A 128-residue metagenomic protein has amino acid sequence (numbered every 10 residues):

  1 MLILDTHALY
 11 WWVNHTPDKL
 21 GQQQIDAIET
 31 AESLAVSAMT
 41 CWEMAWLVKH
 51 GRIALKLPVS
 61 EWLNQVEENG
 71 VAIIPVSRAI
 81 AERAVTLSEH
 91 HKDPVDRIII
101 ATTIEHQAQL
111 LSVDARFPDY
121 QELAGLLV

Functional and structural regions predicted by a protein language model:
M1-V36, H50-N64, N69, A115 (+2 more regions): Short, well-structured N-terminal submotif of metal-dependent ribonuclease cores
M39: A short, conserved beta-to-alpha structural element at the edge of catalytic cores that scaffolds binding
M44: Phosphate/NTP-binding elements of NTP-utilizing enzymes
A54-S60, E67-A115: Active-site neighborhoods of divalent-metal-dependent phosphate/nucleic-acid chemistry enzymes
V85, Q121-E122: Phosphate-binding/catalytic loops
G125: Gly/Pro- and small hydrophobic-enriched strand-loop and loop-to-helix capping segments that sit at the rims
